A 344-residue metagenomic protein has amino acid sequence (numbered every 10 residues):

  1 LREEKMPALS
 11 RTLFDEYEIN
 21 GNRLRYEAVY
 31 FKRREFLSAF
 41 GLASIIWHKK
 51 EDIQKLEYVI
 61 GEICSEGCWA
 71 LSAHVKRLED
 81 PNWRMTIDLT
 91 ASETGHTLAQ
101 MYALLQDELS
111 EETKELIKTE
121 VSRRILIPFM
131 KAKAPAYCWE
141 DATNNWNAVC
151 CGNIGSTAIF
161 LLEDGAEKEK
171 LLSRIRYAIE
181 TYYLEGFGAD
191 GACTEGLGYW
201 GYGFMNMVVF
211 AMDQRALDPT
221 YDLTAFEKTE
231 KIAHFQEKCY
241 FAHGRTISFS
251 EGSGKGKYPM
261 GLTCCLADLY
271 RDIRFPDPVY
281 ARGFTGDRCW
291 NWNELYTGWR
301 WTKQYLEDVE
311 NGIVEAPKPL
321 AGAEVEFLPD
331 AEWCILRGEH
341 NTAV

Functional and structural regions predicted by a protein language model:
L1-E18: Low-complexity, Ser/Thr/Pro/Gly-enriched N-terminal "stalk/linker" regions
M6-L9, E185, L320-A323: Short, functionally important structural connectors and interaction interfaces within domains
P7-R11, G95, E115, T119 (+2 more regions): Low-complexity, intrinsically disordered regions enriched in charged/polar residues
F14, L184, A189-G191, N291 (+1 more regions): Exposed boundary/loop context
E27-Y240, T246: Aromatic-lined, polymer-binding surfaces characteristic of secreted/periplasmic polysaccharide-degrading enzymes
F204-V344: Carbohydrate-active enzyme catalytic cores, enriched for enzymes that act on polyanionic acidic polysaccharides
